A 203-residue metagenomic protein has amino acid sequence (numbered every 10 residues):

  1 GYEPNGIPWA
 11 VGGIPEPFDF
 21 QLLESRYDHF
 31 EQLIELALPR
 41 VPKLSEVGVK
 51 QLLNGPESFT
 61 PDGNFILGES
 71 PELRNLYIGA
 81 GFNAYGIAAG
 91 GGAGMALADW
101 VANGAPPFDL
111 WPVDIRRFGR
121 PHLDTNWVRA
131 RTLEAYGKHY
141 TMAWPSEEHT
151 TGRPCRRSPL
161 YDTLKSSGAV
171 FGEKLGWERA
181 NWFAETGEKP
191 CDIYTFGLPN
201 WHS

Functional and structural regions predicted by a protein language model:
G1-N75: Active-site lid/adjacent beta-loop-alpha segment flanking the redox-cofactor pocket in flavoenzymes
E3-N5, E72, N83-Y85, E178-R179 (+1 more regions): Short, glycine-/Ser/Thr-/acidic-enriched flexible segments
F20-Y27, N83, I87, T150-P154: Hydrophobic alpha-helical scaffolding
P39-E46, A102-P106, F118, A169: Generic secondary-structure signature for well-ordered alpha-helical cores
N54-F59, L76-G90: Glycine-rich phosphate/pyrophosphate-binding beta-alpha loops
A89-P112: Internal hydrophobic alpha-helix adjacent to the cofactor/substrate pocket in enzyme cavities
F108, I115-S203: Glycine/proline-enriched, intrinsically flexible loops and inter-domain linkers
